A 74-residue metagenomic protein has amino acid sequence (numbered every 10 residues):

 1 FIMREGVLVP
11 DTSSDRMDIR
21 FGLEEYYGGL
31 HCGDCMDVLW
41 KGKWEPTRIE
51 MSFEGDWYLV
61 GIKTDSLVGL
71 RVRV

Functional and structural regions predicted by a protein language model:
F1-G28: Mixed-charge, Lys/Arg-rich low-complexity intrinsically disordered regions
I2, L30-C32, K43, S66: Residues that act as N-cap/strand-start positions at coil-to-secondary-structure junctions
M3, P10, L39, M51-S52: Generic beta-strand structural signal
L8, M36-V38, L59, V72: Hydrophobic beta-strand residues in large extracellular and virion-surface proteins
D15-L23, M36, D56-V60: Short polybasic amphipathic segments
Y26-W40: Short coil-to-beta transition motif at edge beta-strands of beta-rich domains
K43-V74: Short, compact, well-ordered microdomains
